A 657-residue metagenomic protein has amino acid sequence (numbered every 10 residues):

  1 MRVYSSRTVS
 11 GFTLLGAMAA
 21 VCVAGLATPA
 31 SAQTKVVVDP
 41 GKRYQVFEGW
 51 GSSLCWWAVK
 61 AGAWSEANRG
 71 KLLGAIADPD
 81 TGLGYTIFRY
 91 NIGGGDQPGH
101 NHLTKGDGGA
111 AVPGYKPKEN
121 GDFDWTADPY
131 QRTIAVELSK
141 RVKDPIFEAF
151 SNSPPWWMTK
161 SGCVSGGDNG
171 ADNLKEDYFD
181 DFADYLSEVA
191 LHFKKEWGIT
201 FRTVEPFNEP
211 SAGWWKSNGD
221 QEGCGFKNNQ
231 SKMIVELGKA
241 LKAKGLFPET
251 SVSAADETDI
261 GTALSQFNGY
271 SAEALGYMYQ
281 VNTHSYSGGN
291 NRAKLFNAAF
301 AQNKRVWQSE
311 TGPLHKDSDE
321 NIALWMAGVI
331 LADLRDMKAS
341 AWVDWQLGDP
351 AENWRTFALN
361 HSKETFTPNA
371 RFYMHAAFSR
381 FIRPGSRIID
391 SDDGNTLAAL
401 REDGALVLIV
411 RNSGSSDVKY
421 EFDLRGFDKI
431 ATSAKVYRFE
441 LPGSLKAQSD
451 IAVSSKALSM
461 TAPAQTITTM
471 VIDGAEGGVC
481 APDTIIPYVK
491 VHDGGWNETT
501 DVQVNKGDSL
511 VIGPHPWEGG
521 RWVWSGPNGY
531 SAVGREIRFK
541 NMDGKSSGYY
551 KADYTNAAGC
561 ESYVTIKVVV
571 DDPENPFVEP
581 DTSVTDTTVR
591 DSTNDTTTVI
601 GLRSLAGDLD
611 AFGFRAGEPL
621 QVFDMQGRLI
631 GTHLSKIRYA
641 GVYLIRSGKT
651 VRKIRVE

Functional and structural regions predicted by a protein language model:
D39-R202, P206, V235: N-terminal catalytic cores of secreted or lumenal carbohydrate-active enzymes
D181-E188, H192-T200, P210-L314: Active-site neighborhood of glycoside hydrolase catalytic domains
N303-A377, D390-D393: Aromatic/acidic polysaccharide-binding cleft in carbohydrate-active enzymes
S391-I430, Q465: Carbohydrate-binding surface patches
I451-V479: C-terminal beta-strand-rich structural cap/linker in extracellular carbohydrate-active enzymes
Q503-P516, L609-G613: A short beta-strand segment in extracellular, disulfide-stabilized domains
R521-V523, K551-D553, T588-E657: C-terminal outer-membrane/trafficking sorting elements
S525-N541: Surface-exposed, flexible coil segments in extracellular/virion-facing regions
